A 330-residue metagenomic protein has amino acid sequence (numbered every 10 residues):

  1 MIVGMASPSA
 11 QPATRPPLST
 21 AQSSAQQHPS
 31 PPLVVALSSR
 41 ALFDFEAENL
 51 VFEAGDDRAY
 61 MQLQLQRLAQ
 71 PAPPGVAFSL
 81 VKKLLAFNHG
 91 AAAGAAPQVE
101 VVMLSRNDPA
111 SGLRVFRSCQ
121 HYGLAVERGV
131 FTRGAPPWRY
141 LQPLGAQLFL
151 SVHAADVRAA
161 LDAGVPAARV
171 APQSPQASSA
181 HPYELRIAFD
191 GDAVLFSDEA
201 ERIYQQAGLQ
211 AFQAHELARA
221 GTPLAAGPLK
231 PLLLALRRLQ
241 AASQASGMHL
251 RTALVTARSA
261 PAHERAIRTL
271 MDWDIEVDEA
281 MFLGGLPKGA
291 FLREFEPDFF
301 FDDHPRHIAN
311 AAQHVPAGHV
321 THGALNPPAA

Functional and structural regions predicted by a protein language model:
A6-A135, H181, D190-F282: Alpha-helical substrate-recognition element adjacent to the catalytic core
L37, S151, F189-G191, F301-D302: Active-site flanking residues adjacent to catalytic metal/cofactor-binding acidic residues
N107, C119-Q142, Q147-A154, A168 (+3 more regions): Active-site phosphate-binding/coordination module
G112, P137-W138, D156-R158, A262-H263 (+2 more regions): Short, well-ordered alpha-helical microsegments
A146-S178, P297-A330: Acidic, Mg2+-coordinating phosphoryl-transfer loop and its flanking beta/alpha structural elements, shared across
Y183-V194, V320-A330: Ligand-binding grooves and catalytic loops that recognize ribose/phosphate and carbohydrate rings, and esterified lipid
